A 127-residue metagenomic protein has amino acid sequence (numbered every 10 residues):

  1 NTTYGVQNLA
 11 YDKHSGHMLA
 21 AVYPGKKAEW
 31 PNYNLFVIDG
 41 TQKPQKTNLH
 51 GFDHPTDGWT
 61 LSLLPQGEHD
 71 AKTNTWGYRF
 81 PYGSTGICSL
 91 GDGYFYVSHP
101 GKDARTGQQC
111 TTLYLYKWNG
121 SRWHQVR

Functional and structural regions predicted by a protein language model:
T2-G77, G83-G86: Loop/turn-rich, solvent-exposed surfaces of beta-rich toroidal or solenoidal domains
H14-G16, G91-Y94: Short coil/turn segments that connect the beta-strands within blades of beta-propeller domains
Y23-K26, G93, P100-D103: Residue-level signature of beta-propeller blades and closely related beta-rich strand-turn architectures in secreted
W59, E68, D92-Y94, S121: Intrinsically disordered, low-complexity regions
G86, Y96-S98: A cross-kingdom marker for long, charged
P100-R127: Sequence/structural signature of beta-propeller modules and their immediately flanking N-terminal secretory/stalk
